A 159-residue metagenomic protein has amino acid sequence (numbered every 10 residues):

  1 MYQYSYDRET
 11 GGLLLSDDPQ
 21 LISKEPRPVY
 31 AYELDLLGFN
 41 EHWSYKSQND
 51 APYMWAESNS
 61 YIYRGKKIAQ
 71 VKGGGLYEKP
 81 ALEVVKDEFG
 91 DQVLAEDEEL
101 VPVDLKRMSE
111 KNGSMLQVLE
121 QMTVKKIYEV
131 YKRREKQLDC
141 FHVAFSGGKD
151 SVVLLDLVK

Functional and structural regions predicted by a protein language model:
M1-A144, V152-K159: RNA-binding accessory domains that recognize and position tRNA/RNA substrates
G148: Catalytic cores of secreted/periplasmic lytic hydrolases that degrade extracellular macromolecules
